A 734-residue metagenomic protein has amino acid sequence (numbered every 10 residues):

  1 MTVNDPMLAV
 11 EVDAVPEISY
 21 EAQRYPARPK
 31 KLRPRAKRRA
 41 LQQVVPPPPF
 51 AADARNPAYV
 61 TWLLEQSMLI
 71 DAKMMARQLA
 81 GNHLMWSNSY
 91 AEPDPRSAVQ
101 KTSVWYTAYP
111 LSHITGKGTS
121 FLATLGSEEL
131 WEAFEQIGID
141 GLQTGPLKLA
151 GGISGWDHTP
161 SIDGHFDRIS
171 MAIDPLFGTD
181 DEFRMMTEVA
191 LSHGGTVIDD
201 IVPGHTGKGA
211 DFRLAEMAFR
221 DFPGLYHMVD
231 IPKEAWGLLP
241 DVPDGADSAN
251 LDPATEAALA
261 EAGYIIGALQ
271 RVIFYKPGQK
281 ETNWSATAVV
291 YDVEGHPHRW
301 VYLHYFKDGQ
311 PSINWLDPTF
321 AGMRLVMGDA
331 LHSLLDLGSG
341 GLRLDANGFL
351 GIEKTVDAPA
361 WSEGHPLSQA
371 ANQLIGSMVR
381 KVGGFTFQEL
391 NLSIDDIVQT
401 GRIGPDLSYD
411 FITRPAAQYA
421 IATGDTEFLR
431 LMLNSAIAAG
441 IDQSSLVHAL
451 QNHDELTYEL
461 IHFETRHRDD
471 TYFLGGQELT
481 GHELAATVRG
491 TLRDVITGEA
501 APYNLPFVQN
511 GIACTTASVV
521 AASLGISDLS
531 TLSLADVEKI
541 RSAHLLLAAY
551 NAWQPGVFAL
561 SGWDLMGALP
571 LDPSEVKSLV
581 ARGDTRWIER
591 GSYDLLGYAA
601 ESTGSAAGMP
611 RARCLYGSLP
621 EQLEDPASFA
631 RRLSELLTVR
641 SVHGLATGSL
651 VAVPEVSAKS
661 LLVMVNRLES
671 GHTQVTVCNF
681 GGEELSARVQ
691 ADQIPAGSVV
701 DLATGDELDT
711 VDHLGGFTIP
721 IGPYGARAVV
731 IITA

Functional and structural regions predicted by a protein language model:
T2-G322, H332, D336, F349-T423 (+3 more regions): Acidic/aromatic-lined carbohydrate-recognition and catalytic surfaces of CAZymes acting on diverse glycans
N4, G440, L446-H672, F680-E684: Loop/helix patches that line or flank the sugar-binding groove of alpha-linked glycan CAZymes
L111-H113, K148-G151, P203-H205, G348-G351 (+9 more regions): Short, solvent-exposed loop/turn segments at secondary-structure junctions
I139, S339, N347, G556-V557: A structural motif
T144, A190, D200, L334 (+5 more regions): Conserved, mostly hydrophobic/aromatic
F680-P695: Surface-exposed beta-strand/loop patches in extracellular or lumenal glycoproteins
A691-D706: Solvent-exposed beta-hairpin/edge-strand motifs
V711-A734: C-terminal beta-strand-rich structural cap/linker in extracellular carbohydrate-active enzymes
